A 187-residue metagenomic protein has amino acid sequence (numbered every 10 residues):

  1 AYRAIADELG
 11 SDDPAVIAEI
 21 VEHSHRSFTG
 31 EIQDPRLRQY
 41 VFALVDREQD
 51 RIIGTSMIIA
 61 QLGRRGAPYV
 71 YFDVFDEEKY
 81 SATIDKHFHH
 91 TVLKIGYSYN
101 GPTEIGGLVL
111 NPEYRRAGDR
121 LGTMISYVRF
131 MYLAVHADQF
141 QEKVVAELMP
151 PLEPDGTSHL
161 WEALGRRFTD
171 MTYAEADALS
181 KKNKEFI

Functional and structural regions predicted by a protein language model:
A1-V16, S24-Q33: Helix-loop element at the rim of GNAT/NAT acetyltransferase active sites that forms part of the acceptor-substrate
V41-A43, D50-A60, E104: Conserved beta-strand in the GNAT
V45, F75, G106-A117: A short, internal acetyl-CoA/4′-phosphopantetheine-binding micro-motif in the GNAT/acyltransferase core
A60-G107: Conserved acyl-donor/pantetheine-binding loop and adjacent beta-alpha core of acyl/acetyltransferases and related
F88, V92, L110, R116-L133: Conserved acetyl-CoA-binding loop-helix of GNAT-fold acetyltransferases
G101, G106-E113, E142-T157, F186: Conserved beta-strand-loop-alpha-helix junction that forms the acyl-donor binding cleft
E113-Y114, F130-Q141, T169: Hydrophobic/aromatic-lined pockets within catalytic cores
L164-I187: Long, charge-rich alpha-helical interaction segments
